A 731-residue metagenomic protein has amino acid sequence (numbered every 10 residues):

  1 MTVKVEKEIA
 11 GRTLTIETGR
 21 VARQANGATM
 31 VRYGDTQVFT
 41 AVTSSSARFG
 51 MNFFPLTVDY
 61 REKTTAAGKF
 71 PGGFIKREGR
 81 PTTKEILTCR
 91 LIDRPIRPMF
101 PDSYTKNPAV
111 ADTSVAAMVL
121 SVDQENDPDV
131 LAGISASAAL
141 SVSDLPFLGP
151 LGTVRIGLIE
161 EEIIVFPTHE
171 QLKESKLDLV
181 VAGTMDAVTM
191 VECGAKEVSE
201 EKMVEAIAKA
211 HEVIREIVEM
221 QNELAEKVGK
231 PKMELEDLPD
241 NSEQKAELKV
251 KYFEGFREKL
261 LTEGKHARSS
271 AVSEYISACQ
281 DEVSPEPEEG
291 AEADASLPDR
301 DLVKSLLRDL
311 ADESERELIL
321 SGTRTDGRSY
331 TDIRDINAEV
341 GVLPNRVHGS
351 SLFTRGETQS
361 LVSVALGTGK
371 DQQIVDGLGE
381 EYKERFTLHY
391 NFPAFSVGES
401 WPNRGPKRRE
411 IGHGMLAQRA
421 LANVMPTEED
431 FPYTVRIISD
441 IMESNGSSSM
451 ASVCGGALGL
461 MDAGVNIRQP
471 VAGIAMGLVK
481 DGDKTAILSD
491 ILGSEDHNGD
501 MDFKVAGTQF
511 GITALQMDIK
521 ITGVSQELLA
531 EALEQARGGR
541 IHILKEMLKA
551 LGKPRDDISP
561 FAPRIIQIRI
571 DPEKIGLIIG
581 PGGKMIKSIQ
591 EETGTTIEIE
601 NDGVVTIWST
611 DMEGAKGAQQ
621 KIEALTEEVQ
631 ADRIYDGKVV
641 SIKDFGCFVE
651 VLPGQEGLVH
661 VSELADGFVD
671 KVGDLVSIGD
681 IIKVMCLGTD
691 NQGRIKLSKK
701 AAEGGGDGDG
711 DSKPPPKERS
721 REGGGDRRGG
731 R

Functional and structural regions predicted by a protein language model:
M1-S44, G50, M233-E380, P563-L577 (+2 more regions): Extended amphipathic alpha-helical scaffolds
T2, I9-R12, N26, F53 (+10 more regions): Alpha/propeptide regions of enzymes that mature by internal proteolysis
A25-T113, V119-N126, M185, E192 (+3 more regions): Glycine-rich, flexible beta-strand/loop modules in the N-terminal catalytic cores of phosphate-handling
G27-T29, N126-D144, E339-V364, N445-V465 (+1 more regions): Conserved phosphate/anionic-ligand binding catalytic regions in large, soluble enzymes, centered on
D102-T113, L148-P150, I217-L235, H266 (+6 more regions): Flexible, glycine/charged-enriched surface loops at secondary-structure junctions
D144-E263, L460-D556: Mobile "lid/hinge" segments at catalytic clefts and subdomain interfaces of large enzymes
V228-P231, L235-S242, H542-I568, G614-D636: Long, charged amphipathic helices and adjacent flexible linkers at domain junctions
F561-P563, P572-R731: Single-stranded RNA-binding regions, centering on S1/OB-family and related RNA-binding modules
